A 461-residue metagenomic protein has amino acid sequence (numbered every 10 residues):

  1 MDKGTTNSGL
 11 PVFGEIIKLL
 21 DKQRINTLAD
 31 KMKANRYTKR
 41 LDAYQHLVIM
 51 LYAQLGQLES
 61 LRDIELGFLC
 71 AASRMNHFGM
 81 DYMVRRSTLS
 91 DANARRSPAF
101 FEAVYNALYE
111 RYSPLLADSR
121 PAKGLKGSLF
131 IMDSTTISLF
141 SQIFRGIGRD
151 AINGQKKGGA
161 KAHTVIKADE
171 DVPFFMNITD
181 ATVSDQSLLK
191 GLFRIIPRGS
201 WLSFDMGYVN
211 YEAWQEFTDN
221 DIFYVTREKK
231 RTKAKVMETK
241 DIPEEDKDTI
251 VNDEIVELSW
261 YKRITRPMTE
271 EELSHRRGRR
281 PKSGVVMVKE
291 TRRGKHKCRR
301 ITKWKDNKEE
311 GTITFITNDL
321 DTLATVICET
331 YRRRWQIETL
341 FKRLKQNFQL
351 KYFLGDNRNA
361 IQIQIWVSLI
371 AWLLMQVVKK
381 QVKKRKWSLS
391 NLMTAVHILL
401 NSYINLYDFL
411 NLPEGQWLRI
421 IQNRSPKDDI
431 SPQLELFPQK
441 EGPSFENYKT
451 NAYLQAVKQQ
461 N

Functional and structural regions predicted by a protein language model:
M1-D63, G67, R96, A103-V104 (+3 more regions): Single, function-defining residue in the core of a domain
H77-P98: Major-groove recognition helix of helix-turn-helix-like DNA-binding domains
F100-Y112: Short Lys/Arg-enriched helix C-cap and helix-to-coil transition segments that create basic nucleic-acid-contact patches
G148-D150: Conserved mixed alpha/beta core segments that line enzyme active sites in large multi-domain catalysts
